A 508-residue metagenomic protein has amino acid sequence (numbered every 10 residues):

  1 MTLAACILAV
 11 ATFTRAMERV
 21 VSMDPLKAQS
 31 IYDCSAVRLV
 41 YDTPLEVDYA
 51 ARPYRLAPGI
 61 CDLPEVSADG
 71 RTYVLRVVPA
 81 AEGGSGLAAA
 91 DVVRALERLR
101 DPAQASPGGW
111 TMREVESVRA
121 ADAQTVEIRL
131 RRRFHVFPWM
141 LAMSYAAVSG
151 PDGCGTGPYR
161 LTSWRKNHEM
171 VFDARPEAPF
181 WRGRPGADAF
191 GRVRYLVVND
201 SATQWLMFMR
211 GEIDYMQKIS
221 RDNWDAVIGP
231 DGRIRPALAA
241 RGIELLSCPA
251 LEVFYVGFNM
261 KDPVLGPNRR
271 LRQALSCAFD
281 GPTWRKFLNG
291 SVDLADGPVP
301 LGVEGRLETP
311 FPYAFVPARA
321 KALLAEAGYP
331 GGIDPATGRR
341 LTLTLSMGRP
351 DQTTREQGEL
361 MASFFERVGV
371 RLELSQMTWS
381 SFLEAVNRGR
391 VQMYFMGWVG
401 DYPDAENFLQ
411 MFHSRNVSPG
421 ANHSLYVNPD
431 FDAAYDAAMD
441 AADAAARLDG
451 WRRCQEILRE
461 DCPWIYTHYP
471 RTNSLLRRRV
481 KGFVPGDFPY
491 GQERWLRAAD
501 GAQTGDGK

Functional and structural regions predicted by a protein language model:
R15, K166, L294, A327-G400: Ligand/substrate-recognition segments at binding pockets and active sites
A16-A68, E97, C154: N-terminal lobe/hinge region of extracytoplasmic solute-binding protein
Y49-A51, R132-R194, A202-T203, P317-A318 (+2 more regions): Gly/Pro-rich hinge or "lid" segments in bacterial periplasmic/extracellular proteins
L63-Q104, E127, Q204-M207, L265-P267: Aromatic- and charge-enriched surface segment that lines or borders ligand/interaction sites
T72, R76, P107-G150, S163-R165: Surface-exposed binding/hinge segments that line and control ligand-binding clefts or catalytic entry sites
P176, G266-S363, V427, R453 (+1 more regions): Append "and occasionally in soluble cytosolic enzymes with long acidic Gly/Pro-rich linkers
A178-P230, R371-E373: Ligand-site clamp/hinge motif
A240, R285, R371-F382, Q410-R478 (+1 more regions): Extracytoplasmic/peripheral linker and loop segments enriched in polar/acidic and small residues with frequent Thr/Pro
